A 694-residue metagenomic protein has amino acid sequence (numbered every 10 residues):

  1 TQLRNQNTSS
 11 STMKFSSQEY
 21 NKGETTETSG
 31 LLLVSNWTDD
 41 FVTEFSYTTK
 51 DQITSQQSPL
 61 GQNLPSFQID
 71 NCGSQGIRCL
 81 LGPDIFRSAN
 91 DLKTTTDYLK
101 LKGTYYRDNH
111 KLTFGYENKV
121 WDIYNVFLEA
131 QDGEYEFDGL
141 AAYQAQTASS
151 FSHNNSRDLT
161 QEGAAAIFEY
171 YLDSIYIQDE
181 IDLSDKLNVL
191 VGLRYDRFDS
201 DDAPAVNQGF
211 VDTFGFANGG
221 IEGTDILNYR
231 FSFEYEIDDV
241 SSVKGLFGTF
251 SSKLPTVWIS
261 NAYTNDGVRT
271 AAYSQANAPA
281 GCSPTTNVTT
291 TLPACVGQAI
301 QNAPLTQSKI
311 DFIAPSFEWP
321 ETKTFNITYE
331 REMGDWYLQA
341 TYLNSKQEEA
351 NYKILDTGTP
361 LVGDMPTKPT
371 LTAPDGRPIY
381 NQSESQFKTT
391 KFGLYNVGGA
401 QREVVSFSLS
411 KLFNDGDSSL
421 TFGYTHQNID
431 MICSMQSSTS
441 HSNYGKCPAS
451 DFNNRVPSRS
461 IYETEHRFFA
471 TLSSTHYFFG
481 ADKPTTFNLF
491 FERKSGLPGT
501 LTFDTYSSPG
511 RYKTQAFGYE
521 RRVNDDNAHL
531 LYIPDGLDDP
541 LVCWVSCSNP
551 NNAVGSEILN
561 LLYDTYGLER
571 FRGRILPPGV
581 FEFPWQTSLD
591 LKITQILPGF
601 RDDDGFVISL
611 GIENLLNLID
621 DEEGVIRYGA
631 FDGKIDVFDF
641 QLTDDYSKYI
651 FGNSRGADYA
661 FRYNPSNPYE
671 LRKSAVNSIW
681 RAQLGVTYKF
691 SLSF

Functional and structural regions predicted by a protein language model:
T1-Q178, D212-G215, T357, V362-D364 (+3 more regions): Replace "related TpsB outer-membrane translocases also match" with "some related outer-membrane beta-barrels such as
T1-Q2, F45-D51, F114-V120, V191-R197 (+8 more regions): Transmembrane beta-barrel strands of outer-membrane/channel proteins
T25-L31, T95-L101, Y171-I177, L227-F231 (+7 more regions): Hydrophobic, lipid-facing positions within transmembrane beta-strands of outer-membrane proteins
T38-V42, Y105-K111, L183-K186, D238-V240 (+5 more regions): Short loop/turn motifs that connect adjacent beta-strands in outer-membrane beta-barrel proteins
A203-G393, G398, H529, G573 (+3 more regions): Solvent-exposed loop/turn elements at secondary-structure boundaries
Q339-D504, D564-Y566: Gram-negative outer-membrane beta-barrel transporters
T486-F600, V607, D632-S674: Extracytoplasmic gating/loop element in the C-terminal half of outer-membrane beta-barrel translocons and assembly
A675-F694: Outer-membrane beta-barrel "beta-signal"
